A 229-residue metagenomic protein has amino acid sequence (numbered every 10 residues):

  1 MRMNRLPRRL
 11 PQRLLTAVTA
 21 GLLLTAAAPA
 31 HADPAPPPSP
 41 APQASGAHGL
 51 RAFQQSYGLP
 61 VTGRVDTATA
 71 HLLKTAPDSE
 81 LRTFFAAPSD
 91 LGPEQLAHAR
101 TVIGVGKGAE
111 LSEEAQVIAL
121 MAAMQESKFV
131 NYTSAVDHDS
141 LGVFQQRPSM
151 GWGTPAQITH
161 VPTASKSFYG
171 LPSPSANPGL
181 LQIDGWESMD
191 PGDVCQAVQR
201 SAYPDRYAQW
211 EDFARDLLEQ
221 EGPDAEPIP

Functional and structural regions predicted by a protein language model:
M1-D33: Secretory targeting and sorting signals
N4, A28, H71, R206-P229: Extracellular low-complexity, O-glycosylation-prone Ser/Thr/Pro/Gly-rich "stalks" and linkers flanking catalytic
D33-T75: Short acidic, glycine/serine/threonine-rich helix-capping segments at coil-helix boundaries
Q43-A47, T62-D66, P88-A99, G108-A115 (+5 more regions): Solvent-exposed, acidic/flexible segments
A47-L50, A70, L96-I103, Q116-A119 (+4 more regions): Extracytoplasmic/secreted envelope proteins and their assembly/folding machinery, especially bacterial periplasmic
Q55-L59, K74-D78, K107-L111, M124-K128 (+5 more regions): Sec-exported extracytoplasmic/periplasmic mature domains
E80-M124, K128, D224: Export/targeting segments at the very N-terminus of extracytoplasmic proteins
E80-P93, S127-P191, A197-R200: Peptidoglycan-targeting cell-wall enzymes and recognition modules
